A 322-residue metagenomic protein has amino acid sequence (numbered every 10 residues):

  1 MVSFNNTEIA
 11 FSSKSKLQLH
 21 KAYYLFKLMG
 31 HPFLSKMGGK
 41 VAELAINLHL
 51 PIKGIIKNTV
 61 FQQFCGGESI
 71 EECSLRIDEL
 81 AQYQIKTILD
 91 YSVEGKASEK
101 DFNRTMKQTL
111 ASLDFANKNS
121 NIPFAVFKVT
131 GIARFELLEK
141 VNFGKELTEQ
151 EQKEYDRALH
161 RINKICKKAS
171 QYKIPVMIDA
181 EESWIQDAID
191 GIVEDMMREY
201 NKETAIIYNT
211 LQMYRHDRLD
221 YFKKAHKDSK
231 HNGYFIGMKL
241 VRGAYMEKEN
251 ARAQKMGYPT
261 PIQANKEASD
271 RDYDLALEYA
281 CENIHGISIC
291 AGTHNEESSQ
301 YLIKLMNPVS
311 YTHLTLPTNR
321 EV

Functional and structural regions predicted by a protein language model:
M1-L314, R320: Positively charged, amphipathic and often flexible ligand-engagement surfaces
